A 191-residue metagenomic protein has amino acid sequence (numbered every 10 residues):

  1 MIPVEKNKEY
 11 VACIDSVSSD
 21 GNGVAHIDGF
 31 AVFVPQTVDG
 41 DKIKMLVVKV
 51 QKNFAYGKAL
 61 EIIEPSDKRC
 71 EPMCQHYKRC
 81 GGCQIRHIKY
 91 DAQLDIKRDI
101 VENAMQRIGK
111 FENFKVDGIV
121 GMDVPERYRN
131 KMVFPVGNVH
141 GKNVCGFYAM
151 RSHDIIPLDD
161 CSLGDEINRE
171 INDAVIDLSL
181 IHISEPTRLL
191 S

Functional and structural regions predicted by a protein language model:
M1-H76, S152: Terminal RNA-binding accessory module
G29, V120-D123, T187: Short, well-ordered turn and helix-capping elements at secondary-structure junctions
M45, V116-D117, S184: A short linear hydrophobic-aromatic micro-motif
Y56, V144, P186: A residue-level signal for beta-strand positions that form part of recognition/binding surfaces within mature
L60-P72, K78-L180: Extended interfacial segments that mediate partner engagement and assembly in macromolecular machines
I181-S191: Single conserved hydrophobic/aromatic residue that forms the stacking wall/gate of nucleotide- or nucleobase-binding
